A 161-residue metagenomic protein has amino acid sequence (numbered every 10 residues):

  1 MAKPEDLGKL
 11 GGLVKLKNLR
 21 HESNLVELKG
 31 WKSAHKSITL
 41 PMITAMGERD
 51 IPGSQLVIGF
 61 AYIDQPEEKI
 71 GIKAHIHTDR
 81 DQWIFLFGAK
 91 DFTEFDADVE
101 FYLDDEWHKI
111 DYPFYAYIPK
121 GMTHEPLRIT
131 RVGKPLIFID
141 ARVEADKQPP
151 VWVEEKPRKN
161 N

Functional and structural regions predicted by a protein language model:
M1-K73: A short, N-terminal "cap"/entry segment at the start of jelly-roll beta-barrel domains of the cupin/DSBH fold
K3-E27, I129-N161: Double-stranded beta-helix
F60, I84, W107, Y115-Y117 (+1 more regions): Conserved hydrophobic/aromatic beta-strand scaffold that supports enzyme active sites
E67-I70, L103-D104, K120-H124: Short acidic (Asp/Glu) patches
E68-W83, E94-F95: A short beta-loop-beta micro-motif enriched in histidine and acidic residues
L86-Y112, P149-W152: A short beta-strand-loop-beta hairpin characteristic of the jelly-roll/cupin
K90-F92, T123-E125, E144-D146: Short Gly/Pro-enriched loop/turn and capping motifs at secondary-structure junctions
W107-T130: Conserved metal-binding segment of the jelly-roll/cupin
